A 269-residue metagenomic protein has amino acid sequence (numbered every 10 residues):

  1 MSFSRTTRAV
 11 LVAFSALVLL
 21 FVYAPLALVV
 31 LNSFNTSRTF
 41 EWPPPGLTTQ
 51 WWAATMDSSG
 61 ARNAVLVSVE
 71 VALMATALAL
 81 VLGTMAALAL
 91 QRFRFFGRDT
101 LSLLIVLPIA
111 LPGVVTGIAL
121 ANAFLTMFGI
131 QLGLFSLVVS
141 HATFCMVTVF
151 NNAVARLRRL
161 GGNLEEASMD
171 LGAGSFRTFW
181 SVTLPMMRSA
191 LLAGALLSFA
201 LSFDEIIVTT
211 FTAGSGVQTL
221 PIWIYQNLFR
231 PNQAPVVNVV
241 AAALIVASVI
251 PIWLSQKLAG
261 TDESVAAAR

Functional and structural regions predicted by a protein language model:
M1-R8, L73-I105, I118, N122-T126 (+2 more regions): Transmembrane-helix boundary motif in ABC transporter permease subunits
M1-S59, N63-L66, E70, I252 (+1 more regions): N-terminal, non-cleaved signal-anchor transmembrane helix
S2-A13, V154-E165, M169, S175-L184 (+1 more regions): C-terminal transmembrane helix and the adjacent membrane-cytosol boundary/short C-terminal tail of inner/organellar
F3-T7, S37, W52-A61, F203-T261 (+1 more regions): Interhelical loop and adjacent transmembrane-helix boundary motif in polytopic membrane transport permeases
A13-F14, L19-L26, F150-R156, G161 (+1 more regions): Transmembrane alpha-helices
A24-S37, V67, G117-F128, L196-L201 (+2 more regions): A structural signal for multi-pass alpha-helical bundles of membrane permease subunits that mediate small-molecule
F40, P44, T49, G97-R98 (+3 more regions): Membrane-interfacial helix termini and adjacent extracytoplasmic/periplasmic loops of multi-pass transporters
R62, L66, E70-L82, A86 (+6 more regions): Hydrophobic alpha-helical transmembrane segments of multipass integral membrane proteins, especially permease/channel
